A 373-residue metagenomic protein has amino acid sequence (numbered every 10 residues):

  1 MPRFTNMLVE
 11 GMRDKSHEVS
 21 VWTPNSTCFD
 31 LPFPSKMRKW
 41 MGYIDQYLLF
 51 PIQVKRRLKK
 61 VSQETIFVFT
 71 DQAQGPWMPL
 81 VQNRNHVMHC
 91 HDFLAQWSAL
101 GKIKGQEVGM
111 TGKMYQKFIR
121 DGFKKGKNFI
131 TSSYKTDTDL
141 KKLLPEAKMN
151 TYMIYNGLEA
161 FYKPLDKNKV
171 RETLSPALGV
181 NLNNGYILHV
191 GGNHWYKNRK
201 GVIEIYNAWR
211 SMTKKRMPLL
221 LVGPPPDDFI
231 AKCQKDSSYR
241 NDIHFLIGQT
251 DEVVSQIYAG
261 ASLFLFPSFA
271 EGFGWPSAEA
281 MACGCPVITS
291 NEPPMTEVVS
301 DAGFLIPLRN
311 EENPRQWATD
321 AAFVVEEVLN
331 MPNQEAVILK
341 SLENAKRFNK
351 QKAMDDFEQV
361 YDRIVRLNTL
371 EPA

Functional and structural regions predicted by a protein language model:
M1-A373: Carbohydrate transferase catalytic cores enriched for Leloir-type hexosyltransferases
